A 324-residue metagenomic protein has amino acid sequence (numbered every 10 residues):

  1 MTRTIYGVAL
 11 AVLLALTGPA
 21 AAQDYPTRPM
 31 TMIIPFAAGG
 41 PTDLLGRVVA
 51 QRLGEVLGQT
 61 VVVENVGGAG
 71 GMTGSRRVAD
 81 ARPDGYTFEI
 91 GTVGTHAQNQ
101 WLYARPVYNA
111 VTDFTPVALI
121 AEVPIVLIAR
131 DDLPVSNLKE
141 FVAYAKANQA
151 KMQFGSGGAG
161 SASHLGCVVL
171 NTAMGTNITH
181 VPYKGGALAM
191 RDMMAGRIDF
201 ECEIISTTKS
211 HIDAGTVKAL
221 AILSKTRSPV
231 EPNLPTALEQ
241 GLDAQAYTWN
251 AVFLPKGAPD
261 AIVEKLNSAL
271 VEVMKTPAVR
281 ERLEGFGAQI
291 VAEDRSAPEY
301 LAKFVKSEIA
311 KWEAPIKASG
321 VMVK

Functional and structural regions predicted by a protein language model:
M1-I5, E239: Positively charged n-region of N-terminal signal peptides that target proteins for export
Y6-T17: Bacterial N-terminal signal peptides
A22-T112, K151, A159, G175-I204 (+3 more regions): N-terminal (or domain-start) structured segment
T27-P29, D260-K324: An extracytoplasmic/periplasmic, membrane-proximal ligand-sensing/linker region
D80-Y86, W101-L188, A237, L242 (+1 more regions): Hinge/capping helix and adjacent helix->loop/strand transition within the periplasmic-binding protein
T92-V93, D131, I205-S206, S224-K225 (+1 more regions): Short secondary-structure boundary segments
N109-L119, N177-V181, D199, K209-Q245 (+1 more regions): Short beta-strand->loop
